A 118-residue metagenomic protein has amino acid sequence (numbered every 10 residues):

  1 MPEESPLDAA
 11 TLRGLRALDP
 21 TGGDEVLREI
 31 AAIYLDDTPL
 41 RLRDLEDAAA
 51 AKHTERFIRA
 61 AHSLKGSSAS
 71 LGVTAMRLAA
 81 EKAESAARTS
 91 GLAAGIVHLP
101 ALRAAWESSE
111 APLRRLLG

Functional and structural regions predicted by a protein language model:
M1-R59, S63-G118: Two-component system phosphorelay core
